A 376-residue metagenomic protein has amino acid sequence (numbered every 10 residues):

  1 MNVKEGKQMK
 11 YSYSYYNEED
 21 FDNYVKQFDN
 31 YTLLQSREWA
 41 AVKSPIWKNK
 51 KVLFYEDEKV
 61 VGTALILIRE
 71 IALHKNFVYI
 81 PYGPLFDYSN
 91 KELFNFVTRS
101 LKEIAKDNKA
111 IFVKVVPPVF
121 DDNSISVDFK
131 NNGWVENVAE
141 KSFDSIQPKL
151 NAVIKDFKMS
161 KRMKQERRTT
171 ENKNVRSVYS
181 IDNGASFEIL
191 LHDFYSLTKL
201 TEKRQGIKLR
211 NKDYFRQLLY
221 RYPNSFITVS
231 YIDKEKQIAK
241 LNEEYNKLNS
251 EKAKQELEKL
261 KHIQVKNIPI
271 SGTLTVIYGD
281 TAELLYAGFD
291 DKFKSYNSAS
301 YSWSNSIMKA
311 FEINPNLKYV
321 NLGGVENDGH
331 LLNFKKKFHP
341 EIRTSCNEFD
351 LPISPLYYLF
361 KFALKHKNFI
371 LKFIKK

Functional and structural regions predicted by a protein language model:
N2-Q8, Y13-Y15, F28, A41 (+2 more regions): Active-site/acyl-donor-binding loops of N-acyltransferases
Y13-D57, V61-L73, F120-D122, W134-N151 (+1 more regions): A conserved beta-strand-loop-helix scaffold within acyl/acetyltransferase catalytic domains
W47-N49, D107-A110, P315-L317: Short, high-confidence coil segments that cap the C-terminus of an alpha-helix and link into the following beta-strand
I80: Flexible glycine-rich active-site/ligand-binding loops centered on an Asp-His dyad
F86-K91, F157-K161: Short, polar/flexible loop-turn hinges at active-site or ligand-entry regions and domain interfaces
K91-P148, I154: Non-catalytic accessory segments adjacent to catalytic cores
N95-E103, F226-L356: Aromatic (often tryptophan-rich) hydrophobic motifs at membrane interfaces
F112-V115, R204, Y319-G323: Short catalytic-loop micro-motif centered on adjacent basic/acidic residues
